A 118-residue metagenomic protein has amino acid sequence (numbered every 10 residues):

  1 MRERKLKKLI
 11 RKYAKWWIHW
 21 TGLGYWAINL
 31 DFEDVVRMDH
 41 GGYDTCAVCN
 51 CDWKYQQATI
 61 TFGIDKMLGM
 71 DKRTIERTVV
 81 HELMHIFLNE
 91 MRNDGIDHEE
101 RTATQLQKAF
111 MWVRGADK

Functional and structural regions predicted by a protein language model:
M1-A58, G69, Q105, R114: Auxiliary, metal-adjacent structural segments of Zn-dependent hydrolase domains
M1-E3, I86, D94, M111: A contiguous, well-structured "functional interface" segment within a domain
L6, E76, E99: Hydrophobic (often cysteine-bearing) scaffold residues that line and stabilize catalytic clefts of nucleotide/cofactor
Y13, E82-F87, L106, F110: Amphipathic alpha-helical segments in well-ordered regions
G41-R73, I86-E90, D94-E99: Active-site scaffold of zinc-dependent metalloenzymes
T74-L83: Short alpha-helical catalytic segment bearing the HExxH-like zincin motif of zinc-dependent metalloproteases
M91-K118: Post-HExxH zinc-binding segment in Zn-dependent metallohydrolases
